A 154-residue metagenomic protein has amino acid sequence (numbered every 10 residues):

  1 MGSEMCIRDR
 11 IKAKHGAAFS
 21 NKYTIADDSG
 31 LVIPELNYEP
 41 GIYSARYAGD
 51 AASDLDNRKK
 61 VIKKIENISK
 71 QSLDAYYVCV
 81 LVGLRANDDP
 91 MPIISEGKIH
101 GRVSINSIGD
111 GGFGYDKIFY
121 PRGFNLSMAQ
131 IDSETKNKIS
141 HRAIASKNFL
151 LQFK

Functional and structural regions predicted by a protein language model:
E4, R8-K154: Anionic-ligand binding patches
